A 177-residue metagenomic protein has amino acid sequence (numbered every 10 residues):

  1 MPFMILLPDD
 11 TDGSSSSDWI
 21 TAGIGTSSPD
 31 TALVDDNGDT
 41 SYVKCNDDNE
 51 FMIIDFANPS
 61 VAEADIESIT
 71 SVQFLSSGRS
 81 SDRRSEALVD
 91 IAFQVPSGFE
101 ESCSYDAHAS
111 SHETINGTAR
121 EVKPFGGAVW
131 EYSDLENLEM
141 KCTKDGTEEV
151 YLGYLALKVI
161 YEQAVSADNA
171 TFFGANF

Functional and structural regions predicted by a protein language model:
M1-T21, A156-F177: Enriched but not universal
M4-E50: Disordered, acidic Ser/Thr/Pro-rich linker "stalks" and the adjacent N-terminal cap of the next globular domain
K44-D65, R120-E121: Short beta-strands within extracellular/lumenal beta-sheet-rich domains
A57-P59, E63-S81, M140: A short beta-strand element within beta-rich, extracytoplasmic domains of secreted/secretory-pathway proteins
D65-S68, P124-E136: Short glycine/proline/serine/threonine-rich loop/turn segments at secondary-structure transition edges
R83-G98: Short, surface-exposed beta-strand/strand-loop-strand elements in extracellular ectodomains
E100-V129: Extracellular carbohydrate recognition and processing domains and analogous Trp-centered ligand-binding platforms
K141-E148: Short beta-strand-plus-loop segments that form exposed binding edges in beta-rich domains
